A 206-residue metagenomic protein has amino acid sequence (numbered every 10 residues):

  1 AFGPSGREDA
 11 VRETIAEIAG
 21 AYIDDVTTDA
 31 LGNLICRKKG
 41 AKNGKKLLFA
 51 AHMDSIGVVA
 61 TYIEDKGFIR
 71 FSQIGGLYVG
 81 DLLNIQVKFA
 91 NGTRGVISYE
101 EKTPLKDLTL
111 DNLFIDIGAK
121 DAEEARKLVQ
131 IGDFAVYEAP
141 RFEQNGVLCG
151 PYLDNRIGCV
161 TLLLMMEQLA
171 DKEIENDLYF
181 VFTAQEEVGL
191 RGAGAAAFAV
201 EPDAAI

Functional and structural regions predicted by a protein language model:
A1-I206: N-terminal hydrophobic/helix-forming segments and targeting peptides
